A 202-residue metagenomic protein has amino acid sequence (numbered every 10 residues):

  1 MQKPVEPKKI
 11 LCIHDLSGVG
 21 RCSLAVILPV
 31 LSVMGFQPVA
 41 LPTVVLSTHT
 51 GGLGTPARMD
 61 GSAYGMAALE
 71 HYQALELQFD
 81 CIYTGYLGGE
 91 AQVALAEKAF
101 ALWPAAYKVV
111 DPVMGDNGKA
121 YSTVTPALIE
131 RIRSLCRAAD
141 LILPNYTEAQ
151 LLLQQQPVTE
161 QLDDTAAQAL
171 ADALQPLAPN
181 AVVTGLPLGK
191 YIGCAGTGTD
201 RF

Functional and structural regions predicted by a protein language model:
Q2-V110, M114-S122: Conserved N-terminal subdomain of the carbohydrate kinase-like
T123-R201: Conserved phosphate/ATP/ADP-binding segment of small-molecule kinases
